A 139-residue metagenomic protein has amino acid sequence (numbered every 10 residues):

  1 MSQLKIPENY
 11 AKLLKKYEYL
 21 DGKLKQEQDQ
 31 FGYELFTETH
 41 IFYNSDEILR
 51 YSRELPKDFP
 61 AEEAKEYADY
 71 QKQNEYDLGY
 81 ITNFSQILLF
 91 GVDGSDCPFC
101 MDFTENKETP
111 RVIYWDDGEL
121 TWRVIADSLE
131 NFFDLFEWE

Functional and structural regions predicted by a protein language model:
M1-C97: A surface-exposed partner-binding patch
Y70, V112-I113: General secondary-structure edge motif
G91, D102, I113-W115: Residues in well-ordered beta-strands of folded domains
G94, E105, D116-G118: Short, flexible loop/turn elements at secondary-structure junctions
P98-T104: Short, surface-exposed beta-strand/loop micro-motifs that present aromatic residues
E108-T109: A short alpha->loop->secondary-structure connector
Y114, E119-E139: Compact, glycine/acidic-enriched structural inserts
